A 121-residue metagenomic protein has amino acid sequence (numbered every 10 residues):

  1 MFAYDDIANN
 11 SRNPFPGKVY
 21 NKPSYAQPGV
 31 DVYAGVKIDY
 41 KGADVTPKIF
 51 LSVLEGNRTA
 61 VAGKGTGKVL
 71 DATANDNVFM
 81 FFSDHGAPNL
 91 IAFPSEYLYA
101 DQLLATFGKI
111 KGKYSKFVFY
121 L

Functional and structural regions predicted by a protein language model:
M1-A3, N77-F82, F117-L121: Structural recognition of the beta-strand scaffold that forms the well-ordered cores of secreted hydrolase catalytic
M1-N75: Boundary/activation segment at the start of structured domains
A3-D6, S83-H85, S95: An acidic- and aromatic-residue-enriched active-site/binding cleft used to recognize and process polar
V45, A60-A72, A87-L121: Cysteine protease catalytic core and zymogen-processing segment of caspase-like enzymes
